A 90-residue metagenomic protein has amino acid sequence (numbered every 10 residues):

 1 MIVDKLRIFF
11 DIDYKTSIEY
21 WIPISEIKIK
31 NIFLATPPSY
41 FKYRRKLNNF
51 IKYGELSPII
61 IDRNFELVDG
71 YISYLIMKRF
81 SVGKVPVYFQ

Functional and structural regions predicted by a protein language model:
M1-F89: Short, charged/polar connector segments at secondary-structure boundaries
